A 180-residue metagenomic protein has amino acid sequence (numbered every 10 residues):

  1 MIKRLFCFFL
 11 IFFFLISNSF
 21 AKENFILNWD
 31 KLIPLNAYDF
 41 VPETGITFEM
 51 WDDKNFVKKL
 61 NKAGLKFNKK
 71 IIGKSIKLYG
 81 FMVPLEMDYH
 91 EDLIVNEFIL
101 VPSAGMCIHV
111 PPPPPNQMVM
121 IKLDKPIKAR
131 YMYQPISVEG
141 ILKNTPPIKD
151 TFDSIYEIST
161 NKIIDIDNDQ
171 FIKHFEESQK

Functional and structural regions predicted by a protein language model:
M1-R4: Positively charged n-region of N-terminal signal peptides that target proteins for export
C7-I16: Bacterial N-terminal signal peptides
A21-K180: OB-fold and OB-like single-stranded nucleic-acid-recognition modules and their adjacent interaction interfaces
